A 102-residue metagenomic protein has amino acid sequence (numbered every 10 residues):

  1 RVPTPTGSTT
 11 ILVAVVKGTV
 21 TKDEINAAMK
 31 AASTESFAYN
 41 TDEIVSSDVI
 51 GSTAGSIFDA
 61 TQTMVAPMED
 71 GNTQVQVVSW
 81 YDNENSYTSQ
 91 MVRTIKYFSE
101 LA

Functional and structural regions predicted by a protein language model:
R1-V75: C-terminal substrate-binding/catalytic lobe of Rossmann-fold NAD(P)-dependent oxidoreductases
G55-A102: NAD(P)-dependent Rossmann-like dehydrogenase/reductase catalytic/cofactor-binding core
